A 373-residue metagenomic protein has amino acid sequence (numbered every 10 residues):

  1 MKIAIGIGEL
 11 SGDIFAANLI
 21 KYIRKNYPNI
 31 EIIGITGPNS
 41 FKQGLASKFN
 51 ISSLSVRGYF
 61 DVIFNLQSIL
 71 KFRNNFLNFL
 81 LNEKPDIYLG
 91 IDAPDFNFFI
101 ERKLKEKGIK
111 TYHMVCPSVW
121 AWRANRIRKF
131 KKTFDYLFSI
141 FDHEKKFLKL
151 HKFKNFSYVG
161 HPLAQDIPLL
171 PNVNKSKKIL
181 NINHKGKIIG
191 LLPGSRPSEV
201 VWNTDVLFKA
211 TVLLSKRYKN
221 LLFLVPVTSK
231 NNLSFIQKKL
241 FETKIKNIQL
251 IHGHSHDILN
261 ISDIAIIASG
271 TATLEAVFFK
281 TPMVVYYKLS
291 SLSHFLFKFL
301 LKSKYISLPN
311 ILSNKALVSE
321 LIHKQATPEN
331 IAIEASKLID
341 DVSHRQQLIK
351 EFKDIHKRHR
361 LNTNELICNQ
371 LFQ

Functional and structural regions predicted by a protein language model:
M1-Q373: Nucleotide-activated sugar donor-binding and catalytic core shared by glycosyltransferases and related lipid-linked
